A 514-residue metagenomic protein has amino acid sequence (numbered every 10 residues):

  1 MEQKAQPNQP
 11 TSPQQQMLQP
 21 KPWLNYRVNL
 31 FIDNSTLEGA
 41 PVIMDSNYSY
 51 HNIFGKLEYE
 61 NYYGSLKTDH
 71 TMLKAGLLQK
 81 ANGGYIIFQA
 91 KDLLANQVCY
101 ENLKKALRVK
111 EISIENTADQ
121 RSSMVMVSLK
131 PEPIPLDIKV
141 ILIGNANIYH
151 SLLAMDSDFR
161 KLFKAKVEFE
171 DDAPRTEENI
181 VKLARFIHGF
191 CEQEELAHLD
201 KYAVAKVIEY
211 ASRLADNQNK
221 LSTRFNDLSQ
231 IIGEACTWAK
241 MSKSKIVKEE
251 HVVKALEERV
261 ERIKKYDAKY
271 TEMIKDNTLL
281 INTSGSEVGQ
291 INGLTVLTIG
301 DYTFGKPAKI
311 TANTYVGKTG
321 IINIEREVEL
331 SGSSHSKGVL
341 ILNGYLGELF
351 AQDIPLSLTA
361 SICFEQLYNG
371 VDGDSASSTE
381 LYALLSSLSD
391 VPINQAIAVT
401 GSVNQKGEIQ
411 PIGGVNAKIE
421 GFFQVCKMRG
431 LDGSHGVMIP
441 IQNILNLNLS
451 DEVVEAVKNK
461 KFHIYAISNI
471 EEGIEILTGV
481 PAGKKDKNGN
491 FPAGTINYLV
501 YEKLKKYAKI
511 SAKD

Functional and structural regions predicted by a protein language model:
M1-L153, D158-T176, I180, A184-K201 (+5 more regions): Conserved ASCE/P-loop NTPase catalytic core
L78, G84, A90-N96, E101-L103 (+3 more regions): Peripheral, non-AAA+ core regions of ATP-driven protein-machinery
